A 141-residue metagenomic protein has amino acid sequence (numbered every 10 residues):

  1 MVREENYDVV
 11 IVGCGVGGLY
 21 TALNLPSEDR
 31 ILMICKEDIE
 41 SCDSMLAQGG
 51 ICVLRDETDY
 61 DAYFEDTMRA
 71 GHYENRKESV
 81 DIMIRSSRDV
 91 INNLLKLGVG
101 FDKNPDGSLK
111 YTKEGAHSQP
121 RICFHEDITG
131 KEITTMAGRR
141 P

Functional and structural regions predicted by a protein language model:
M1-N6, E114: A short, basic/flexible loop-to-alpha-helix module at the beginning of a structural domain
E5-N6, V10, S41: Alpha-helical hydrophobic/aromatic positions enriched in membrane-embedded helices and signal peptides
D8-V16, A62-F64, K110: A broad, low-specificity signal for short, low-complexity segments enriched in glycine/proline and polar/charged
V9-M33: N-terminal Rossmann-like FAD-binding beta1-loop-alpha1 element of flavoenzymes
I39-P141: Conserved N-terminal/central alpha/beta ligand/cofactor-binding core
